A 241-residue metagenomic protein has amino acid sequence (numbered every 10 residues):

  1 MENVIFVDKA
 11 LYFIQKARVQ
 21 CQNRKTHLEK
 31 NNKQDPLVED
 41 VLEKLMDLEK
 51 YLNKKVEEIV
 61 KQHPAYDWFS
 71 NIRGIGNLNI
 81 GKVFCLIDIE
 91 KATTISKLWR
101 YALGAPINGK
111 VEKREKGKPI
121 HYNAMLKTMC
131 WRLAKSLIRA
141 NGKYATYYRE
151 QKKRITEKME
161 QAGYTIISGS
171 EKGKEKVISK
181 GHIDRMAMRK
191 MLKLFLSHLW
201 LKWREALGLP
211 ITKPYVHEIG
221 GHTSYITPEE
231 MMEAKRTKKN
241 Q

Functional and structural regions predicted by a protein language model:
M1-K30: Phosphate- and other anionic-substrate recognition elements at nucleic-acid/protein interfaces
N3-F6, A10, L37, K180 (+1 more regions): Non-transmembrane, amphipathic alpha-helical segments
K9, K16, I75-L78, T93 (+5 more regions): Generic recognition of stable, solvent-exposed alpha-helical segments in well-folded globular domains
Q22-L78: Helix-hairpin-helix/helix-loop-helix acidic hairpins
W68, V83-R185, R189: Phosphate-backbone recognition surface of nucleic-acid-processing proteins
I80, K127, W131, K135 (+3 more regions): Amphipathic alpha-helical core segments of compact helical bundles
G169, S179-V216, G220-M231: Basic, amphipathic alpha-helical segments enriched in Lys/Arg and hydrophobic/aromatic residues
M232-Q241: Acidic, low-complexity intrinsically disordered tails
